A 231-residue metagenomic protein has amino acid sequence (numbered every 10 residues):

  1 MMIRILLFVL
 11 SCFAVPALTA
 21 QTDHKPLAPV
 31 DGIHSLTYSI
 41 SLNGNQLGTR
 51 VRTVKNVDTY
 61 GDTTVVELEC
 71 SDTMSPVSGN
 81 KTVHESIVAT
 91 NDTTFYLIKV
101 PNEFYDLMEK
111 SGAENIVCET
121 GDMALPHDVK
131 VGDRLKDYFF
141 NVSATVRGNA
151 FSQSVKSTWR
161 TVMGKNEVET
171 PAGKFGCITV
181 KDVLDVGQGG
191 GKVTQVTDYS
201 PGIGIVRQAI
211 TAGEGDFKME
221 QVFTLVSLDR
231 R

Functional and structural regions predicted by a protein language model:
M1-H24: Bacterial Sec-dependent N-terminal signal peptides
M1-I5, N91, R231: Short, Lys/Arg-enriched, disordered terminal segments
I3, P29, P126-D128: Proline-rich low-complexity regions
L10-S11, E69, V117: The N-terminal extracellular segments of secreted preproproteins, especially immediately downstream of signal
Q21-S86, N141-R231: Acidic, serine/threonine-rich low-complexity disordered tracts
D62-T64, T93-Y96, F104-D106, G204-V206: Hydrophobic residues embedded in beta-strands of well-ordered beta-sheets
A89-N91, P101-F175: Solvent-exposed helix/loop surface patches that form functional interfaces
